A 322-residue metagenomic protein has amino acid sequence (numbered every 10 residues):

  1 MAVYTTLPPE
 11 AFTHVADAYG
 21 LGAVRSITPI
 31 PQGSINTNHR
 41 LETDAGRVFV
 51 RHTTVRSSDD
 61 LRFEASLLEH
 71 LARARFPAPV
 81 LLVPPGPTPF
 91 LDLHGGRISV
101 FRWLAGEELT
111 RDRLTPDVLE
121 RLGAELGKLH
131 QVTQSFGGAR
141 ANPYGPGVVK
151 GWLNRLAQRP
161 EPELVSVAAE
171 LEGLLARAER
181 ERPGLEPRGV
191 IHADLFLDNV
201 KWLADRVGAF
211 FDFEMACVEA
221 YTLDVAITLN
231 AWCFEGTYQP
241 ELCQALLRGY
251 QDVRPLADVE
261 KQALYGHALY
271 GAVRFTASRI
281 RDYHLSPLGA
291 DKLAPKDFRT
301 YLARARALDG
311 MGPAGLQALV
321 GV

Functional and structural regions predicted by a protein language model:
M1-P85, L203-R206, A318-V322: Conserved NTP-binding catalytic cores of kinases and kinase-like/nucleotidyltransferase enzymes across multiple kinase
L7-A18, S135-A139, K150-A193, L203: An alpha-helical support segment within catalytic cores of ATP-dependent transferases
P31-D44, F49-V50, L81-V83, A176-L223: Active-site acidic catalytic loop and adjacent metal/ATP-binding pocket of ATP-dependent phosphoryl transfer enzymes
T43-G138: ATP-binding pocket architecture of kinase catalytic cores
V55, G106, G208, A216-V218 (+1 more regions): Activation segment
R111-S166, E186-R188, K292, K296: A cross-family kinase active-site recognition segment
R155, F275-V322: ATP/Mg2+ or Mg2+-diphosphate-binding catalytic cores that bind nucleotide phosphates or diphosphates via glycine-rich
T222-P255, G271-P287: Active-site activation/catalytic loop segments of kinase-like enzymes and analogous catalytic loops in related
